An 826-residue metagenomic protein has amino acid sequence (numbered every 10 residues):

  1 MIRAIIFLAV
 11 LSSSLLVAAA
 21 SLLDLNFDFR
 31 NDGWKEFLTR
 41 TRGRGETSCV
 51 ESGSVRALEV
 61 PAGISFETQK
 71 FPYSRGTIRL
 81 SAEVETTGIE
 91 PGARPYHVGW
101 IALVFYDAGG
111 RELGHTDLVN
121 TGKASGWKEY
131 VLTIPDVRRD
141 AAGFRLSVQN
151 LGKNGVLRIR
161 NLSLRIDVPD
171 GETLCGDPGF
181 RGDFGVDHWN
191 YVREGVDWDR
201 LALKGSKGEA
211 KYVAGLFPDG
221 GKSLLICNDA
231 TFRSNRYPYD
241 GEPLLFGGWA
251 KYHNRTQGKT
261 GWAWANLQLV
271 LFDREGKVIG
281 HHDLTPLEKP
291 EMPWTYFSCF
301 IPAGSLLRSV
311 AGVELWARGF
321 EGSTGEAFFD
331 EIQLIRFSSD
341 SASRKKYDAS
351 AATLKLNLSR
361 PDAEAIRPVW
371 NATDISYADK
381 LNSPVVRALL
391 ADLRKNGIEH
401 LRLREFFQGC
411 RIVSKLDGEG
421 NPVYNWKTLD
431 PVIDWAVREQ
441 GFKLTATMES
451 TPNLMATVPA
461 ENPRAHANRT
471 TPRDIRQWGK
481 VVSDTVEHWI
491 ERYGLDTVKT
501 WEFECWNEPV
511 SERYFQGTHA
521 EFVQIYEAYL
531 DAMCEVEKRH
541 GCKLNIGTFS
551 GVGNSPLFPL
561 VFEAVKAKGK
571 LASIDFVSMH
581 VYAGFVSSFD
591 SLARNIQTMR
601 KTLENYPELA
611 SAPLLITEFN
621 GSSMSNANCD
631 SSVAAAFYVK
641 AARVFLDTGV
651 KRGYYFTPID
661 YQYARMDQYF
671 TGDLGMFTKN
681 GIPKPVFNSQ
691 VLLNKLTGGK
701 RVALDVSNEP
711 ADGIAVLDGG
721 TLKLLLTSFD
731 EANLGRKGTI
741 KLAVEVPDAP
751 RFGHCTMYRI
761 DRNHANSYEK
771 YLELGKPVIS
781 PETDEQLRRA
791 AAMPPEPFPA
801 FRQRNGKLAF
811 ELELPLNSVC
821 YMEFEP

Functional and structural regions predicted by a protein language model:
A19-R360, E419, A791-F798, L812: Extracellular and organelle-lumenal recognition/adhesion modules and their flexible linkers in secreted
R255, N396-S587: Substrate-binding cleft and catalytic face of glycoside hydrolase catalytic domains, especially the flexible beta-alpha
D340-I398: N-terminal carbohydrate-binding accessory modules
A372, A436, T485, F503 (+7 more regions): Conserved, mostly hydrophobic/aromatic
Y582-A627: Glycoside hydrolase catalytic-domain groove-lining segments
E618-K737: Aromatic/acidic polysaccharide-binding cleft in carbohydrate-active enzymes
N708-E769, E773, L816-Y821: Carbohydrate-binding surface patches
A749-F810: Acidic, Ser/Thr/Pro-rich beta/coil linker or hinge segments at domain junctions
